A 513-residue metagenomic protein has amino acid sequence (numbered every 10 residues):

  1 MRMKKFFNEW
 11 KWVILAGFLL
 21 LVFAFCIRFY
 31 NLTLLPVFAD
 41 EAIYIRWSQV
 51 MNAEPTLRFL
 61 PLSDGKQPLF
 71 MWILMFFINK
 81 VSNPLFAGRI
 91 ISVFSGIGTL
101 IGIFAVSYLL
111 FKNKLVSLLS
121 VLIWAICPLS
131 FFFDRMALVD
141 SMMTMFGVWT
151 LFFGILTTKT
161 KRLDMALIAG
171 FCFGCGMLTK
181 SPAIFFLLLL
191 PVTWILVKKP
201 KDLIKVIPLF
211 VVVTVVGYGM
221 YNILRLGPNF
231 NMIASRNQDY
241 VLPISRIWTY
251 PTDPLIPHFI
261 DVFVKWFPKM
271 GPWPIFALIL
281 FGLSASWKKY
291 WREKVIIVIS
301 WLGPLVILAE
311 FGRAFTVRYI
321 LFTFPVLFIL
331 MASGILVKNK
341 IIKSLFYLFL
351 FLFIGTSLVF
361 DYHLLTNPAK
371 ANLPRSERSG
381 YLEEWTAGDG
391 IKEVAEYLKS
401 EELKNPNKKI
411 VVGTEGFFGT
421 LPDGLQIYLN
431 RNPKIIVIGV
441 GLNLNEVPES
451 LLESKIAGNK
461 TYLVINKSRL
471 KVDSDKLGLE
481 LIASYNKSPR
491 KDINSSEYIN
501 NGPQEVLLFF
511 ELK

Functional and structural regions predicted by a protein language model:
M3, Y108-K114, T150-A166, G176 (+2 more regions): Membrane-interface transmembrane helices that cradle and orient dolichyl/undecaprenyl
L21-A24, S120-A125, F173, M177 (+1 more regions): Short helix- or helix-capping micro-motifs that position conserved polar/aromatic residues at function-defining sites
F38-A39, S92, L129-M143, T316: Short acidic/glycine- and proline-prone juxtamembrane loop motifs at membrane-interface regions of multi-pass membrane
Y44, Q49-V50, C175, F186-E293 (+5 more regions): Transmembrane-lumen/periplasm boundary regions of multi-pass, lipid-linked membrane glycan transferases
F86, I90-F111, W149, F153 (+1 more regions): Transmembrane-helix motifs of polytopic, lipid-linked glycan transferases
G102, I123, M142-K159, M165-F173 (+1 more regions): Specific aromatic-rich, kink-prone transmembrane helix
F351-S400, G416-G424, N500-Q504: Membrane-proximal, lumen/periplasm-facing interface regions of secretory-pathway glyco- and lipid-modifying enzymes
P433-K513: Aromatic/acidic, Gly/Pro-rich catalytic loop(s) in extracytoplasmic/lumenal soluble domains of multi-pass membrane
